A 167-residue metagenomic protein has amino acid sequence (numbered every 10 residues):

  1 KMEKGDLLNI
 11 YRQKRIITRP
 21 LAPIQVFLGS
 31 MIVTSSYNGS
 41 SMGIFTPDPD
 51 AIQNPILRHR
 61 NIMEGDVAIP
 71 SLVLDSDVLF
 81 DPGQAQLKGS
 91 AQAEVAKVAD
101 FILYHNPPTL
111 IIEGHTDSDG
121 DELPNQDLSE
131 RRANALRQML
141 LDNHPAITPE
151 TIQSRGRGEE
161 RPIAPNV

Functional and structural regions predicted by a protein language model:
K1-V67: N-terminal targeting leaders that direct proteins to extracytoplasmic destinations
L8, S30, Q92, A96-A99 (+2 more regions): Extracytoplasmic/secreted envelope proteins and their assembly/folding machinery, especially bacterial periplasmic
I16, G39, P49-D50, A85-Q86 (+2 more regions): Solvent-exposed loop/turn segments at secondary-structure junctions within structured extracellular/periplasmic domains
I16, P108-L110, P149-I152: Residue-level recognition of the N-termini of beta-strands and the immediately preceding loop/turn
Q25, G83-A91, Y104, G120 (+1 more regions): Extracytoplasmic/periplasmic, Sec-exported soluble proteins
N38, M42-L110, D142, A146 (+1 more regions): Periplasmic peptidoglycan-binding/tethering modules of Gram-negative envelope proteins
H115-V167: Periplasmic OmpA-like peptidoglycan-binding domain that tethers envelope proteins to the cell wall
